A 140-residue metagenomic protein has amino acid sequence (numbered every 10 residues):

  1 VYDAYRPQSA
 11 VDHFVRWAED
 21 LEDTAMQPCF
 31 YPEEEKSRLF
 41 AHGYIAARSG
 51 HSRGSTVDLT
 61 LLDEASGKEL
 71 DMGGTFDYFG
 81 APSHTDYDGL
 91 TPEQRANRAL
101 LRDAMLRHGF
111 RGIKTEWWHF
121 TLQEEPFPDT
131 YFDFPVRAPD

Functional and structural regions predicted by a protein language model:
V1-P139: Cell-envelope/glycan interface and biosynthesis
